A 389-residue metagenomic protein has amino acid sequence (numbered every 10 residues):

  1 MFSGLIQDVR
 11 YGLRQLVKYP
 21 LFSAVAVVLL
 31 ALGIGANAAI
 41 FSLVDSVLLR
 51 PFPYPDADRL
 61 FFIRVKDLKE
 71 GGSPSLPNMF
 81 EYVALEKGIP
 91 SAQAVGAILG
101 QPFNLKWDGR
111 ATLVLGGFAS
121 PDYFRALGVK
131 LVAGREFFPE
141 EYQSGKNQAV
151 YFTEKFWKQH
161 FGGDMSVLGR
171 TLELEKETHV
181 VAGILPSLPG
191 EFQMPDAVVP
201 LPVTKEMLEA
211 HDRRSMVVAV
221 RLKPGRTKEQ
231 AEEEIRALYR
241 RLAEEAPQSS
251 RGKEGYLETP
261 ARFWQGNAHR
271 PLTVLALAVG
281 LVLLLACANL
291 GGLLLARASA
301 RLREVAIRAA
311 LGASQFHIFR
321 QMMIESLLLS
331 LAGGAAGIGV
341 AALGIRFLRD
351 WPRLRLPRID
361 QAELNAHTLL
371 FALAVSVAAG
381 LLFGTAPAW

Functional and structural regions predicted by a protein language model:
M1-V25, P53-P55, L68-K69, G145 (+5 more regions): Membrane-helix entry/capping segments
L13, P20-L21, A286-S330: Intracellular coupling helices
Y19-V47, L285-A288, G334: Short, strongly hydrophobic transmembrane alpha-helices
L32-F61, L295, G344-R353: Alpha-helical transmembrane segments
F52-P102, R213-A219, E258: Membrane-proximal extracellular/periplasmic loop immediately following the first transmembrane helix
R64, M79-F138: Short amphipathic beta-strand/extended segments in non-transmembrane regions
P102-F103, L115-P139, K146-T273, R346: Mid-to-C-terminal secondary-structure elements that act as membrane-proximal/extracytoplasmic interface segments
G291, L327-W389: Small-residue-rich transmembrane alpha-helices
